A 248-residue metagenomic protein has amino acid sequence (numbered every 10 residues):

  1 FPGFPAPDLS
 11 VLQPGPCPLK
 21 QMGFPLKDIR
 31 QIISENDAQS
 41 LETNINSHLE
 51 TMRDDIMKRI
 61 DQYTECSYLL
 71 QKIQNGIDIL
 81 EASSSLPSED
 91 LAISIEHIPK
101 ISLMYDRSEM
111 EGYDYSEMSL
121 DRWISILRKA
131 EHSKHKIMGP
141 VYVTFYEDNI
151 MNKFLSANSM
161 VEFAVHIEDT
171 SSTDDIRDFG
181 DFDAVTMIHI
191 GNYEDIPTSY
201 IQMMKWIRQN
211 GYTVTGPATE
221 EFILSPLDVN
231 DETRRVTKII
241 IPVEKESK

Functional and structural regions predicted by a protein language model:
F1-P25, K248: Basic helix-turn-helix/winged-helix DNA-binding cores and closely related short helical interaction motifs
Q31-D37, L41-K248: A solvent-exposed interaction/effector surface
